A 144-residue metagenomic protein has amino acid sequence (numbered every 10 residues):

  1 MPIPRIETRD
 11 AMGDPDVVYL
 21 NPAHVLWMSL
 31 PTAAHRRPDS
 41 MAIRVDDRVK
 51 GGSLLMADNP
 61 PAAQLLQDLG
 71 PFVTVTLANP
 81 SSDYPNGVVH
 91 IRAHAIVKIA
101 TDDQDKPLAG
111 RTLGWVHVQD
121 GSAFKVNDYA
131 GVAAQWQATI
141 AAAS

Functional and structural regions predicted by a protein language model:
P2-S144: Acidic, Ser/Thr- and proline-rich intrinsically disordered linker/docking segments of eukaryotic scaffolds
